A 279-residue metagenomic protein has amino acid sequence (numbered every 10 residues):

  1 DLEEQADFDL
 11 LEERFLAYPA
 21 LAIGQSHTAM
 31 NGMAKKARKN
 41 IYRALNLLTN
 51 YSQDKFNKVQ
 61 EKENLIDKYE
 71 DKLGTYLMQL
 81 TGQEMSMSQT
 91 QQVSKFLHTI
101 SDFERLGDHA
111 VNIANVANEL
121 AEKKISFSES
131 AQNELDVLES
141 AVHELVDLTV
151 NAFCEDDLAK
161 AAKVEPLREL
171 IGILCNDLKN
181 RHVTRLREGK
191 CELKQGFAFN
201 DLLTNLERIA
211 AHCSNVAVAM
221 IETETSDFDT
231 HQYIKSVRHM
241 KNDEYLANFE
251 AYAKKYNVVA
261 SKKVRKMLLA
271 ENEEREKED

Functional and structural regions predicted by a protein language model:
D1-D279: Cytosolic, long alpha-helical scaffolding segments
